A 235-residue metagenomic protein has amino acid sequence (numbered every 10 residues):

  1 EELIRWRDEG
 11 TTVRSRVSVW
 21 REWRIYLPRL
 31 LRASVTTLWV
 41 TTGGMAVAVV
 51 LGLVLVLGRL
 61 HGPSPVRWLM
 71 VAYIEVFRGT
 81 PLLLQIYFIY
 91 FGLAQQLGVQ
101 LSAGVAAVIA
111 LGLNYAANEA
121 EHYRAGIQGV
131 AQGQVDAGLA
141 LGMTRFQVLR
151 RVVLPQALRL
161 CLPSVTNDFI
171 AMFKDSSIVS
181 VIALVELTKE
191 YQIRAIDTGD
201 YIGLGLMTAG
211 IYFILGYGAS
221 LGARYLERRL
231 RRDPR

Functional and structural regions predicted by a protein language model:
E2-R235: Transmembrane alpha-helices and adjacent helix-loop boundaries
